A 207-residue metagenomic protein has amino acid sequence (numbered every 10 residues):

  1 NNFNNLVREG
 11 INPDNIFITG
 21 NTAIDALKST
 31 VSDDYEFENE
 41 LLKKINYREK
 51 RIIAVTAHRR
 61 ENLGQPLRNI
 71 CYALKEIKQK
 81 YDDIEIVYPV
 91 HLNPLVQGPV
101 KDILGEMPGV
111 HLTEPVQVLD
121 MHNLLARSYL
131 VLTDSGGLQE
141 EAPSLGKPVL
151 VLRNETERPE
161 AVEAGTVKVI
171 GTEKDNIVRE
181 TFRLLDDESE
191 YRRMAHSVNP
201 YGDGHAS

Functional and structural regions predicted by a protein language model:
N1-Y88, N93-S207: Nucleotide-activated sugar donor-binding and catalytic core shared by glycosyltransferases and related lipid-linked
